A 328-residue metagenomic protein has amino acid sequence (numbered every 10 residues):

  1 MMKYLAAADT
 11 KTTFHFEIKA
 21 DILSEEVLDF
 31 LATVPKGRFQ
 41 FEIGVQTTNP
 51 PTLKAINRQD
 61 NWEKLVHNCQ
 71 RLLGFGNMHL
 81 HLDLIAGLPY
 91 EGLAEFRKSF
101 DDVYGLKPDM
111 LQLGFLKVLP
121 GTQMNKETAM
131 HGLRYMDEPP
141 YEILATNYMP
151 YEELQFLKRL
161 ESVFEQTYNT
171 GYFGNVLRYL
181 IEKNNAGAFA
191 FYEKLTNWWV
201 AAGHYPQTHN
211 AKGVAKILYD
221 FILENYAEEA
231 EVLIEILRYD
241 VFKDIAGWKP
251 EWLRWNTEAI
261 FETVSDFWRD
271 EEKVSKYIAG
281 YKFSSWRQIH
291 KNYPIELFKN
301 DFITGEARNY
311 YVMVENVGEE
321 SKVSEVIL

Functional and structural regions predicted by a protein language model:
M1-K3, L84-F100, G318-V323: Short, charge-rich amphipathic segments
M1-P89: Conserved SAM/AdoMet-binding glycine-rich loop
M2, V66-L73, F96-Y104, K158-E161: Short, well-ordered alpha-helical packing segments
T12-E17, G44-T48, L72-N77, P108-G121 (+3 more regions): Short, surface-exposed, charge-dense and proline/glycine-enriched linear segments
E25-L31, Y90-K107: Catalytic cores of alpha/beta
P51-I56, A86-E95, P108-E193: Flexible glycine/acidic-rich beta-alpha junction loops that bind and position SAM and/or redox cofactors in anaerobic
V103, T146, D301-T304: A general structural signal for short secondary-structure junctions and capping/turn motifs
S162-L328: Radical SAM enzyme core and accessory elements
